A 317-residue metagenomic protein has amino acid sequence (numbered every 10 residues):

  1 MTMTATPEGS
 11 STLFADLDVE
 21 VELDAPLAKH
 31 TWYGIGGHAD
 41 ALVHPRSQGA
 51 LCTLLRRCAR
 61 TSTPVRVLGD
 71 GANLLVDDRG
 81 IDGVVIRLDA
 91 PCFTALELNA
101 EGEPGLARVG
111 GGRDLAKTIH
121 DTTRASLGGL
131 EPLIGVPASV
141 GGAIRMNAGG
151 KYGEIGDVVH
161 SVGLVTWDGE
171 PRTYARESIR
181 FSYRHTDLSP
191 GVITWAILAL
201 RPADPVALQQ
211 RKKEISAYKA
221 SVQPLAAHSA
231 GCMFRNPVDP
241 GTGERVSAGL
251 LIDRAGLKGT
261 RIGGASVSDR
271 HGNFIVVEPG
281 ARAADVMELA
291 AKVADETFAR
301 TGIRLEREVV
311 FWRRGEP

Functional and structural regions predicted by a protein language model:
T4-V140, A148: Anion-binding (especially nucleotide phosphate/pyrophosphate-binding) glycine-rich loop and adjoining beta-alpha core
E22-L23, T31, L74, V165-P317: Phosphate/pyrophosphate- and phosphate-bearing ligand-binding catalytic cores of soluble enzymes
L42, L106-R108, S161-G163, W195-I197: Beta-strand secondary-structure signal
D78-R79, I155-D157: Short glycine/proline-enriched turns and hinge-like loops at secondary-structure junctions
D82-V84, H160, T194: Change "...and in nucleic-acid phosphodiester-cleaving endonucleases..." to "...and in nucleic-acid processing enzymes
D89-P91, G156-H160: A short, compositionally biased
T123, R145-Y152, R172, S178 (+1 more regions): Core subunits and conserved enzymes of cellular information-processing and envelope-translocation systems across
Y152-G153, P224: Short Gly/Pro-enriched turn/cap motifs at secondary-structure boundaries
